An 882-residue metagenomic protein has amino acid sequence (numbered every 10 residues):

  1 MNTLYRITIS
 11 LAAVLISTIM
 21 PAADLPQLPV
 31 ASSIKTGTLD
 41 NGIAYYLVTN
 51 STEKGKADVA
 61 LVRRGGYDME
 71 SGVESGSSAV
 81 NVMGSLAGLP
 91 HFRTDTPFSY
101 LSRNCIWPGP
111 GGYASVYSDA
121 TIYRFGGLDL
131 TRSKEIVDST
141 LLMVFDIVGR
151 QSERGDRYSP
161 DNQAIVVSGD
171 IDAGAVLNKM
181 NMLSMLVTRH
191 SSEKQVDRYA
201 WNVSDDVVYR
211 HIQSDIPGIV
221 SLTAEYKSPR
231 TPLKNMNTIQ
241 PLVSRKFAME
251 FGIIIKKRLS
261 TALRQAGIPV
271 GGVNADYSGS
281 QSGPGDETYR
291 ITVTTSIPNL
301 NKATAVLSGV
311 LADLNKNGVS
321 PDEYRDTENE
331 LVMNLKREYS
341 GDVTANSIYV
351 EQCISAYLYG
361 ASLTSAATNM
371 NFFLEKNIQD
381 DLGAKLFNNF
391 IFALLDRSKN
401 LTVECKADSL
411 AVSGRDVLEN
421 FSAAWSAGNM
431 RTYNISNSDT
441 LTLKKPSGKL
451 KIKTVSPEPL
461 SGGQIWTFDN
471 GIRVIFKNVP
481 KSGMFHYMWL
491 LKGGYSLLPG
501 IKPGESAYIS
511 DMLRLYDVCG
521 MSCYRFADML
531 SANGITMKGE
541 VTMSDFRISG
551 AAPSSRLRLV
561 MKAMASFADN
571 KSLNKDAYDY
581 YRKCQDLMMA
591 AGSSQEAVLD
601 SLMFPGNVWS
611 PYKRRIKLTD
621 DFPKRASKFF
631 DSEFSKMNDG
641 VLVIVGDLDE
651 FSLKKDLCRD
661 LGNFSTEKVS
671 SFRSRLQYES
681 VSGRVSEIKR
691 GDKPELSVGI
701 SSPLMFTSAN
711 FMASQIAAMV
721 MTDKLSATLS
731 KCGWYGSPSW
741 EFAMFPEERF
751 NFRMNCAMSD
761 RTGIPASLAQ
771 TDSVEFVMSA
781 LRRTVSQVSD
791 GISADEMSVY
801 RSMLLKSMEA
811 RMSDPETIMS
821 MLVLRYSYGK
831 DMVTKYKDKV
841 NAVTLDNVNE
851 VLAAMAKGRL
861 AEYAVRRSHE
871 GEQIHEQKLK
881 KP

Functional and structural regions predicted by a protein language model:
M1-I9: Bacterial N-terminal signal peptides that target proteins for export
T8-T18: Bacterial N-terminal signal peptides
S10, P21-T49, V166, D172-K246 (+13 more regions): Proteolytic maturation boundary segments
G42, L61, S78-N81, Y123 (+26 more regions): Buried hydrophobic packing residues in well-ordered domains
D58-V137, I253-E287, L490-A551, L559 (+3 more regions): M16/MPP (pitrilysin/insulinase) zinc-metallopeptidase core fold and M16-derived inactive scaffolds
S85-L89, A114-D119, I136-M143, I147-P160 (+11 more regions): Scaffold signal of the M16-like zinc-metallopeptidase fold and its non-catalytic homologs
A87-H91, F125-G155, A262, Q281-S340 (+8 more regions): M16/insulysin-pitrilysin zinc metalloprotease superfamily fold
T96-S99, R150-D156, S191-D205, V270-A275 (+13 more regions): Acidic/histidine-enriched alpha-helical segments
